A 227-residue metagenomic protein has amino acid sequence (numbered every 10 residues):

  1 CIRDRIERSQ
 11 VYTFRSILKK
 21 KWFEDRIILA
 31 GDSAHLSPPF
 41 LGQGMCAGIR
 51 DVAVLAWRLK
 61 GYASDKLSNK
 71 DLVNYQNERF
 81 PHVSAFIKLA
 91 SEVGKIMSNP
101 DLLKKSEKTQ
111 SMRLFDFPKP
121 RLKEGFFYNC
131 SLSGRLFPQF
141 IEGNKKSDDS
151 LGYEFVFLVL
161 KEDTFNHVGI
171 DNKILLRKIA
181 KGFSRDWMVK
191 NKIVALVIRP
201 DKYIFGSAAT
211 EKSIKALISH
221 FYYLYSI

Functional and structural regions predicted by a protein language model:
C1-D4: Conserved small/polar residues in nucleotide/adenosyl-binding loops
S16, H35-C46, N99: Glycine-rich phosphate/pyrophosphate-binding beta-alpha loops
L18-K21: Replace "in large, NTP-powered and nucleic-acid-processing enzymes" with "in large, NTP-powered factors and other
F23-P39: Short FAD-binding loop at a beta-strand-to-alpha-helix junction that anchors the flavin cofactor in diverse
F40-C46, A53, L72, H82-F86: Catalytic cores of eukaryotic secretory-pathway lumenal/extracellular enzymes that build and remodel glycoconjugates
R50-R58: Short amphipathic alpha-helical face segments that pack within enzyme cores and frequently flank/anchor catalytic
Y62-I227: Helical substrate-recognition/capping region of FAD-dependent monooxygenase/halogenase enzymes
